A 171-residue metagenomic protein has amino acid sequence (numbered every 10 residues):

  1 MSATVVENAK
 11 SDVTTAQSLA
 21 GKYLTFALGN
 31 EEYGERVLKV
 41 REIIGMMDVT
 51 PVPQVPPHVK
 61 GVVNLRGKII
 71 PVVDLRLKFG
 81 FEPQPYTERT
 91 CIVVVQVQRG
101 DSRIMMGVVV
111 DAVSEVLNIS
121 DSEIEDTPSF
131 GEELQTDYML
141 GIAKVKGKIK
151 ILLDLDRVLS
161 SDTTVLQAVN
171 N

Functional and structural regions predicted by a protein language model:
M1-N171: An acidic, low-aromatic, low-complexity terminal/linker signal
